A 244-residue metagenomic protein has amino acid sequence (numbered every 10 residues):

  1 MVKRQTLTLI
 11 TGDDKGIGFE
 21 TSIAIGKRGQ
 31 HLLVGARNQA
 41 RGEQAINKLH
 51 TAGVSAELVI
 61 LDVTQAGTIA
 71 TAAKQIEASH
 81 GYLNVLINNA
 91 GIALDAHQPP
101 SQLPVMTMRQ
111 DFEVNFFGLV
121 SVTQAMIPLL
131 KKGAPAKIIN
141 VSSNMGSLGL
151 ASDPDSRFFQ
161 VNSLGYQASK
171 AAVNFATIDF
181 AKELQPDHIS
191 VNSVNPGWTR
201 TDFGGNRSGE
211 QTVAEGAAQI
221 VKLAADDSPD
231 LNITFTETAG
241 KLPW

Functional and structural regions predicted by a protein language model:
L7-I10, L86-I87: Conserved hydrophobic beta-strands of the Rossmann-like cofactor-binding core in SDR/related NAD(P)H-dependent
D14-K15, N38: Conserved glycine-rich cofactor-binding loop
R28-Q44: Conserved glycine-rich Rossmann-like NAD(P)H-binding loop of the short-chain dehydrogenase/reductase
A52-S55, Q75-N88, L94-A96, P229: A glycine-rich helix->loop->beta "capping" turn within Rossmann-like NAD(P)(H)-dependent oxidoreductase domains
I60-T71: The beta1-alpha1 cofactor-binding region of Rossmann-like NAD(H)/NADP(H)-dependent oxidoreductases
I92, P99-F112, K131-Q185: Catalytic loop of short-chain dehydrogenase/reductase
A171, P186, S193, T201 (+1 more regions): C-terminal helical subdomain
